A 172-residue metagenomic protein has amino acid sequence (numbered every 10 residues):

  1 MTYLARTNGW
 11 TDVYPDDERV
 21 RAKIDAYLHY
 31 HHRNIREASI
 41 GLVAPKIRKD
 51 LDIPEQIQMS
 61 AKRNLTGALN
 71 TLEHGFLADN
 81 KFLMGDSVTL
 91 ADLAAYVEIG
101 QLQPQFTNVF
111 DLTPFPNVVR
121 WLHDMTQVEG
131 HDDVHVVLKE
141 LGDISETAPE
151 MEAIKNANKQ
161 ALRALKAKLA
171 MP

Functional and structural regions predicted by a protein language model:
M1-A5, D25-L28, L69, E73 (+2 more regions): Non-transmembrane alpha-helical segments in soluble domains of secreted/periplasmic/extracellular proteins
M1-M59, R63-G67, A78, L83 (+3 more regions): GST-like domain detector, emphasizing the conserved glutathione-binding G-site in the N-terminal thioredoxin-like
N34, A38-V43, L83-Q127, H135 (+1 more regions): GST superfamily/GST-like fold recognition
N64-A78, A91-V97: A generic hydrophobic-segment detector
L122-P172: Long hydrophobic alpha-helical segments typical of transmembrane helices together with their membrane-interfacial
